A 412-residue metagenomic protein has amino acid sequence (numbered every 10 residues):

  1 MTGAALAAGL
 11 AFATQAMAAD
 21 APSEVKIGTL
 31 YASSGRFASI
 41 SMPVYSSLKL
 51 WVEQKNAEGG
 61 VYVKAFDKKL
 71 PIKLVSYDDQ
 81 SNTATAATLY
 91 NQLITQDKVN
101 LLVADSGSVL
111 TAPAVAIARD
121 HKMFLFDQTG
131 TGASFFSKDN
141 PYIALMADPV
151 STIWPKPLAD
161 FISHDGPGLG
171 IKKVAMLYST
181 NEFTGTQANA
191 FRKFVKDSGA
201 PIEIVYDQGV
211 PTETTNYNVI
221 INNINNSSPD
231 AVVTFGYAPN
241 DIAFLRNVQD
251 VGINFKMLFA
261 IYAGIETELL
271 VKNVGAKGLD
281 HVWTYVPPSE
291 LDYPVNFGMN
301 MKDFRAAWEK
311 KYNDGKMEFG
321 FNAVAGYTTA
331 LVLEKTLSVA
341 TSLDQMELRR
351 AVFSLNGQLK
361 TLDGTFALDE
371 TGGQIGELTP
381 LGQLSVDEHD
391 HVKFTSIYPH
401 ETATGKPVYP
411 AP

Functional and structural regions predicted by a protein language model:
M1-K26, T95, A411-P412: Short, low-complexity disordered leader/linker segments with a strong preference for bacterial N-terminal type II
A19-P22, S46-K73, K196-I202: Signal peptide-proximal N-terminal region of secreted/periplasmic/extracellular or secretory-lumen proteins
V25, S354-P412: Solvent-exposed, acidic/polar segments of extracytosolic/periplasmic ligand-binding ectodomains
G28-W51, Y77-T83, S106-G107, L177-T186 (+2 more regions): Extracytoplasmic "Venus flytrap"
S39-S46, V61-S137, Q208-N218, P239-I242: Beta-alpha junction/loop-to-helix N-cap segments that form part of ligand/metal-binding clefts
S46, A84, V99-D207, K256-T284: Extracytoplasmic ligand/sensor domains, especially the bilobed periplasmic-binding protein
D148, V248-Y327, F394-A411: Extracellular/periplasmic periplasmic-binding protein-like sensory domains
S338-R350: Short, charged, surface-exposed loops that flank catalytic or proteolytic processing sites
